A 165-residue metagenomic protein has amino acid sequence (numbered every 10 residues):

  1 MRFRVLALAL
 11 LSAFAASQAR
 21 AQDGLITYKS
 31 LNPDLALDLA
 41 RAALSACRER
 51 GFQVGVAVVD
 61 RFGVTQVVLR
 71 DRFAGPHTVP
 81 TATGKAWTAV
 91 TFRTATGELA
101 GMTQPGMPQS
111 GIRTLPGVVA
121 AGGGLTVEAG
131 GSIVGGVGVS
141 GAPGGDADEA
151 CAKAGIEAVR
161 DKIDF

Functional and structural regions predicted by a protein language model:
M1-A7, Q18: Bacterial N-terminal signal peptides that target proteins for export
S12-R20: C-terminal segment of classical bacterial N-terminal signal peptides
A21-F165: Flexible, solvent-exposed loop/hinge segments and secondary-structure transition points
